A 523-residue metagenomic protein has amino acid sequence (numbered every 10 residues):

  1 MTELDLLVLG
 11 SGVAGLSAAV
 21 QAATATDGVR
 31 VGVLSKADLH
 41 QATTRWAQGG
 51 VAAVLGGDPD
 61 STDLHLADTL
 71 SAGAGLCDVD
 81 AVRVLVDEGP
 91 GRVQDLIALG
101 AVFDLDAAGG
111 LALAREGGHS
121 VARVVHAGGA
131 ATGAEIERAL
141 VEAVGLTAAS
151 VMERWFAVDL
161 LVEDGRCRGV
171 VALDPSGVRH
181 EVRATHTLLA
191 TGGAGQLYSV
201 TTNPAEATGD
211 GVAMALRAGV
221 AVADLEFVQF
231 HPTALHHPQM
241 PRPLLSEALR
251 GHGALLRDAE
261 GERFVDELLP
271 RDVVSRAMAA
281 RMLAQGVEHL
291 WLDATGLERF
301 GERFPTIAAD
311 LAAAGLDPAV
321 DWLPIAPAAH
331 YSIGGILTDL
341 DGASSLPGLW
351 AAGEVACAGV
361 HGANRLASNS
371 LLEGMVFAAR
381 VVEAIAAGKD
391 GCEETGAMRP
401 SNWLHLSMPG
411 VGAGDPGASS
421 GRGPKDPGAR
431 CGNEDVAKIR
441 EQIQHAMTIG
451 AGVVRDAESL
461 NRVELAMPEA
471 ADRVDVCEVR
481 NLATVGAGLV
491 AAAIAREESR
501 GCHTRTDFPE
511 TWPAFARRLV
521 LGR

Functional and structural regions predicted by a protein language model:
M1-L4, Q21, V29-R30, D38-L39 (+9 more regions): Glycine- and aromatic-enriched mobile tails/lids
L6-V33: N-terminal Rossmann-like FAD-binding beta1-loop-alpha1 element of flavoenzymes
L7-L9, V182-G192: Short hydrophobic core segments
A37-L70, A74, M240-P243: Conserved N-terminal glycine-rich FAD pyrophosphate-binding loop of Rossmann-like flavoproteins
L39, M214, V220-L323, G374 (+1 more regions): An anion/pyrophosphate-binding glycine-rich loop and adjacent beta-alpha core in soluble alpha-beta enzymes
C77-P90, V124-E142, M152, T201-G209 (+2 more regions): Short beta-strand to alpha-helix junction loop
A98-V178, A190, A234-H236: Conserved redox-cofactor binding core of oxidoreductases
D159-E181, L316-V360, L366: FAD-site-proximal beta/loop scaffold in flavoenzymes
